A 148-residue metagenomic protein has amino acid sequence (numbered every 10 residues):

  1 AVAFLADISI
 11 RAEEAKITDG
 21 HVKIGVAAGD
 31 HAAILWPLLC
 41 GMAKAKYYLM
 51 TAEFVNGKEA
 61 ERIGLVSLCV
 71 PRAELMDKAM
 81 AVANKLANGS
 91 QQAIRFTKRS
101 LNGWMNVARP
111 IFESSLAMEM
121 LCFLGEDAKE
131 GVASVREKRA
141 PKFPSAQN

Functional and structural regions predicted by a protein language model:
A1-Q92, L124-G125, K129-A133, R139 (+1 more regions): Crotonase-fold acyl-CoA enzyme core
C40-G41, M105, L116, R136: Short linear sequence motifs
Y48-L49, S100, W104, M118-F123: Helix-loop "lid/cap" segments that line or gate small-molecule binding pockets
L65, A117-M118: Short, hydrophobic/aromatic alpha-helical segments in well-folded domains
G103-W104, K138-K142: A short structural micro-motif
V107-F112: Short beta-strand->loop
